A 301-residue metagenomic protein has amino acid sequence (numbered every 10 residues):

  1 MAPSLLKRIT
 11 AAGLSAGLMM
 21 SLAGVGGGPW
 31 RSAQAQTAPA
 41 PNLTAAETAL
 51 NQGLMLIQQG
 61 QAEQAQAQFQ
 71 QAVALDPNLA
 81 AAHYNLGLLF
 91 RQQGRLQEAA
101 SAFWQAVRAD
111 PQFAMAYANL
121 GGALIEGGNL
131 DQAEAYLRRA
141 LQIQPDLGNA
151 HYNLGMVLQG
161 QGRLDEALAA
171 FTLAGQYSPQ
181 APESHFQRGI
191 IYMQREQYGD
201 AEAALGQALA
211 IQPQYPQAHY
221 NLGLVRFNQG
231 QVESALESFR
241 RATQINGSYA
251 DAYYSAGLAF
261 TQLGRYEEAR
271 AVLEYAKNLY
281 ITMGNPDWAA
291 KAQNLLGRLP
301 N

Functional and structural regions predicted by a protein language model:
A2, L6-S15, L22, S32-E47 (+1 more regions): Terminal, low-structured helical/coil segments at or just beyond the last alpha-helical repeat
T44-A81, L88-R95, G122, E126 (+1 more regions): Alpha-helical segment of the N-proximal tetratricopeptide repeat
A46, A80-A81, A114-M115, G148-N149 (+4 more regions): Helix-start (N-cap) detector for alpha-helical repeat units in TPR-like alpha-solenoids, especially tetratricopeptide
Q59-Q70, Q92-Q105, M115, G127-R139 (+6 more regions): Structural signature of tandem alpha-helical TPR/SEL1-like repeats, specifically the intra-repeat loop/turn
Q212-P286: Ankyrin-repeat and related helical/solenoid repeat scaffolds used for protein-protein interactions
